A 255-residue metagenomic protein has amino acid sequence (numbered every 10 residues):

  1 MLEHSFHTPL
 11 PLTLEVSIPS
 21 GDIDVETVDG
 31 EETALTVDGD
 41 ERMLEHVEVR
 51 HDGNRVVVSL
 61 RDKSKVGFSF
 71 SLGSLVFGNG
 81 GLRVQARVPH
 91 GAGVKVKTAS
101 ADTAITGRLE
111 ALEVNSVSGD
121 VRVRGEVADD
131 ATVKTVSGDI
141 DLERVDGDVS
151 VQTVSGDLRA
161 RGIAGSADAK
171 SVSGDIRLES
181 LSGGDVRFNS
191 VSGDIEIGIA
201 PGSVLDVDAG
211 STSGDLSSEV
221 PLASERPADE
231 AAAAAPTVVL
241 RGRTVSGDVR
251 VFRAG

Functional and structural regions predicted by a protein language model:
M1-G255: Intrinsically disordered, low-complexity terminal regions
